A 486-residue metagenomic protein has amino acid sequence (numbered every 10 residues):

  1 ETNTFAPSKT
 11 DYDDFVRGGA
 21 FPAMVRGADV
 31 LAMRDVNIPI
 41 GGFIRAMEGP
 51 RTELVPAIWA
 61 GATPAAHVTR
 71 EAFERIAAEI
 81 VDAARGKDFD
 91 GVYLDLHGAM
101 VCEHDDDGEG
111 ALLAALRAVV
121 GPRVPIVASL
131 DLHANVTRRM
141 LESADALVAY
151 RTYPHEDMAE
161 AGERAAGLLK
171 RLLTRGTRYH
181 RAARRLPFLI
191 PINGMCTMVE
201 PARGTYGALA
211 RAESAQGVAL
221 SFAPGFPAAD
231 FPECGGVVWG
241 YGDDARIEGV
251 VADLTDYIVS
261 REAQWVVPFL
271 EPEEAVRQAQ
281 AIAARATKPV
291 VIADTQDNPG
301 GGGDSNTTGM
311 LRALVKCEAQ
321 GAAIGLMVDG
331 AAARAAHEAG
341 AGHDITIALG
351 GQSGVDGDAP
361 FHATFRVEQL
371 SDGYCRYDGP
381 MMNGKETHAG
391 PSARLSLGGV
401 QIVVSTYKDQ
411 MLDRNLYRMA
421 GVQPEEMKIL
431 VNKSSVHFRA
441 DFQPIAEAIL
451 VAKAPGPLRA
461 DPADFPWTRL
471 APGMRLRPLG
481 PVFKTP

Functional and structural regions predicted by a protein language model:
E1-G49: N-terminal amphipathic/basic leader segments beginning at the initiator methionine
N3-A6, R70-A77, A84-T177, P289 (+2 more regions): Active-site histidine-anchored catalytic micro-motif
A6-T10, A66-T69, H104-D106, T137-E142 (+7 more regions): Short acidic, glycine/serine/threonine-rich loops at helix termini
E48-T52, P56, D82-V92, V276-V290: Glycine-rich phosphate/diphosphate-binding loops that line cofactor/substrate pockets in enzymes
W59-E79: Charged, often glycine-rich, active-site loop that binds/positions anionic groups
G162, K170-A210: Conserved anion/nucleotide-ligand pocket segment
N193-G399, V403, Y407: Hard-cation-handling environments
V259, R376-P486: Extended hydrophobic packing segments that form well-structured cores
